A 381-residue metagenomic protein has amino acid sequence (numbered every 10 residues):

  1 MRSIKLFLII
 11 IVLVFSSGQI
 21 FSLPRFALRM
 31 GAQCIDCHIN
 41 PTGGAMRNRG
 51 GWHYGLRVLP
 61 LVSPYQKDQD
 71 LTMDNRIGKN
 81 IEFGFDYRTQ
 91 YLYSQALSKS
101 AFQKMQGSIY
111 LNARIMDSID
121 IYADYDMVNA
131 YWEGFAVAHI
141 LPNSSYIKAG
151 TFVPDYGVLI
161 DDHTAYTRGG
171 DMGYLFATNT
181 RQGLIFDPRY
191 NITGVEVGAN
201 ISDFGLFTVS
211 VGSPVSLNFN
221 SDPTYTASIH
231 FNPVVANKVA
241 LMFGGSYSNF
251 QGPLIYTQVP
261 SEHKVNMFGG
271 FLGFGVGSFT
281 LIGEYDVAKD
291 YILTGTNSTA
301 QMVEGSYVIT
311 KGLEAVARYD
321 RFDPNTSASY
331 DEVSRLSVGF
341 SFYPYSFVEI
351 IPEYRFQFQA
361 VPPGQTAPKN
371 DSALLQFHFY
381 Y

Functional and structural regions predicted by a protein language model:
I20-P24: Boundary at the C-terminal end of the N-terminal hydrophobic targeting segment
A27, T42-M46, I77-S216, S221-T226 (+7 more regions): Outer membrane beta-barrel
A32-P41: The canonical Cys-X-X-Cys-His
Q33, I229, F342, V348 (+1 more regions): Outer-membrane beta-barrel "beta-signal"
S98-A101, D126-M127, I185-D187, L217-P223 (+4 more regions): Replace "Gram-negative outer membrane beta-barrel proteins" with "bacterial and organellar outer membrane beta-barrel
H230-N325: Detector for outer-membrane/organellar transmembrane beta-barrel domains, recognizing the amphipathic beta-strand
L254, E304-V308, G312-Q357: Outer membrane beta-barrel transmembrane domains
